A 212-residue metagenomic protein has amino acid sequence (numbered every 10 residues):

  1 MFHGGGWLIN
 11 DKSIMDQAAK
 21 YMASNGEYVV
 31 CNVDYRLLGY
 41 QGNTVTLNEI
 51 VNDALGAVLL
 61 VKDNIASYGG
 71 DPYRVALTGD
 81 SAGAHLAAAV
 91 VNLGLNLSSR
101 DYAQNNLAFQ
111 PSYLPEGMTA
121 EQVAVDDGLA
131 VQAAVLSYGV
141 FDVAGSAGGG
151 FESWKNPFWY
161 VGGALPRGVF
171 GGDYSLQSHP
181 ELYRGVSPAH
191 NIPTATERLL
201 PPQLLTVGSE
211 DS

Functional and structural regions predicted by a protein language model:
M1-S212: Alpha/beta-hydrolase superfamily serine-hydrolase fold, recognizing
